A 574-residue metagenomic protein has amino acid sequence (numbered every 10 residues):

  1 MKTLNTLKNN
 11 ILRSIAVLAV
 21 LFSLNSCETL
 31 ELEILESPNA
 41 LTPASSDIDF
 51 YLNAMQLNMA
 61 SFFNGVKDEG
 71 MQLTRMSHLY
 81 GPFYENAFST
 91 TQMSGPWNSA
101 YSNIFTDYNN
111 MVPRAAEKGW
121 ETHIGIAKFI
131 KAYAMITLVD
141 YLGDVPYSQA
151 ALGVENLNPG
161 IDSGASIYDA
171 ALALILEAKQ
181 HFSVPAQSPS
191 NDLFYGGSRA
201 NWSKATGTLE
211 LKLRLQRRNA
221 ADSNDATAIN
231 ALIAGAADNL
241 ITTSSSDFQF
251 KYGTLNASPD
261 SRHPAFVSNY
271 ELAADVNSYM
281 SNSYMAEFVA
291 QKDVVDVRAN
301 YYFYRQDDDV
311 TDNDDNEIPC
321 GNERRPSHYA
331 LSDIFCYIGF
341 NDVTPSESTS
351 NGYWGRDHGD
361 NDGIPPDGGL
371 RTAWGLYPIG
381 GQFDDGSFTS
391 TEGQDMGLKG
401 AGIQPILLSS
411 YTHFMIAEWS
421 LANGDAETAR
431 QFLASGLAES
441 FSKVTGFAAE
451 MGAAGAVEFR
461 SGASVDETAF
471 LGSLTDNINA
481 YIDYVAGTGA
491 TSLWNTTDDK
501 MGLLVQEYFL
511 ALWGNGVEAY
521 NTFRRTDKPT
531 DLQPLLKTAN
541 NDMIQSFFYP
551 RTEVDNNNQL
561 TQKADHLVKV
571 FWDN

Functional and structural regions predicted by a protein language model:
K2-N25: Sec-dependent bacterial lipoprotein signal peptides
L12-R13, L52, G125: Alpha-helical transmembrane segments of integral membrane proteins
S23-I34, M76-Y84, V139-Q149, E467-I482: Short, compositionally biased low-complexity segments
C27-T74, Y80-Y84, T91, G95 (+5 more regions): Membrane-proximal, proline-rich intrinsically disordered regions
S46, S77-A448, T497-D499: Structured, solvent-exposed acidic/aromatic patches
N64-L73, D144-V145, D225-A226, E518-N521: Beta-strand acidic-aromatic groove motif in beta-rich domains, primarily in extracellular
H413, L421, A438-N574: C-terminal functional modules
